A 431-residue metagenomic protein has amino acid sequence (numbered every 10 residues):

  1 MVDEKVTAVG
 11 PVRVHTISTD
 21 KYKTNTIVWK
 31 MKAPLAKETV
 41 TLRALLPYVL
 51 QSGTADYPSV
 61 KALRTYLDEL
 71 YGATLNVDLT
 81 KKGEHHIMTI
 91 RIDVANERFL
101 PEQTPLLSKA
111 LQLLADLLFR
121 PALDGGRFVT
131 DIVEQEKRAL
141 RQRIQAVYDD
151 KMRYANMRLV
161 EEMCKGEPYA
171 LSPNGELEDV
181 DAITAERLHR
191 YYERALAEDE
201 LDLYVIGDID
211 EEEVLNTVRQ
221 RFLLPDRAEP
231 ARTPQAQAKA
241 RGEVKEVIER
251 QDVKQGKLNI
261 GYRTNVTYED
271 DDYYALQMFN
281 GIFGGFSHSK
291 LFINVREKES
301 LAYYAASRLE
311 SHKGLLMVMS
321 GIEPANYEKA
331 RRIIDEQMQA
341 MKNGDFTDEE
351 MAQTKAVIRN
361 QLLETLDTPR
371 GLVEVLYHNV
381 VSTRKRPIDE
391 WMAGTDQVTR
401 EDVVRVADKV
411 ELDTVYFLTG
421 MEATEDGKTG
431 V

Functional and structural regions predicted by a protein language model:
M1-L70, E102, E176, A182 (+4 more regions): His/Glu-rich zincin catalytic helix
I17, K23-R43, V60-D116, R153-G175 (+6 more regions): M16 family metallopeptidases and their MPP-like homologs
T80-K81, T89, H189-L196, S307-L309 (+1 more regions): Short, flexible, solvent-exposed loop/turn segments with mixed acidic/basic and small polar residues
I92, L100-D149: Hydrophobic alpha-helical hairpins/lids featuring a short glycine-rich hinge
R120-L123, E229, F346-E349: Flexible helix-coil linker/hinge segments at domain or subdomain boundaries
V129-R194: Compact, aliphatic and Gly/Pro-tolerant "microcore" segments centered on a short helix or tight beta-hairpin and their
Q142-A146, E243-K254, R359-P369: Short, low-order "capping/linker" segments at domain edges
